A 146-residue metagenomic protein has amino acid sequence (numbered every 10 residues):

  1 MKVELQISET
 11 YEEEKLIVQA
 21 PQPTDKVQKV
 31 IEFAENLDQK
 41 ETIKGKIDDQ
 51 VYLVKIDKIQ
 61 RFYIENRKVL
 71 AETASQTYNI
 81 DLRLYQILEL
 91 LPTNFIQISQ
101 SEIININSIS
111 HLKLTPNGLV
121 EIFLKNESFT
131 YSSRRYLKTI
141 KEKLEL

Functional and structural regions predicted by a protein language model:
M1-Q28: N-terminal regulatory/sensing modules of transcriptional regulators
K2-E4, K15-I17, K44, E121 (+1 more regions): Generic structural signal for residues positioned in beta-strands
A20-P21, Q100, R134: Conserved residues at beta->alpha junctions
K26-V30, R83, S133, I140-K143: Hydrophobic side chains in well-ordered alpha-helices
Q28-F129: Conserved binding/recognition cores within well-folded domains
V120-L146: Hydrophobic secondary-structure block in the mid-to-C-terminal portion of proteins
